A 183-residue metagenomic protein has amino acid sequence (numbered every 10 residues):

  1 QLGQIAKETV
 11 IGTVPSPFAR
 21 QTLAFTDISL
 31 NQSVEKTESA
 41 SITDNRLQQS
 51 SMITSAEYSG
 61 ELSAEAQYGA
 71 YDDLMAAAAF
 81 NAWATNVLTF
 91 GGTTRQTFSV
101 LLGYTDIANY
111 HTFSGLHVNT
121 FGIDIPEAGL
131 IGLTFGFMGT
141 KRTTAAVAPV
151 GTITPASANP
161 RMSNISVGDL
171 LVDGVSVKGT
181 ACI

Functional and structural regions predicted by a protein language model:
Q1-I183: Signature of extracytoplasmic/envelope-associated structural regions
